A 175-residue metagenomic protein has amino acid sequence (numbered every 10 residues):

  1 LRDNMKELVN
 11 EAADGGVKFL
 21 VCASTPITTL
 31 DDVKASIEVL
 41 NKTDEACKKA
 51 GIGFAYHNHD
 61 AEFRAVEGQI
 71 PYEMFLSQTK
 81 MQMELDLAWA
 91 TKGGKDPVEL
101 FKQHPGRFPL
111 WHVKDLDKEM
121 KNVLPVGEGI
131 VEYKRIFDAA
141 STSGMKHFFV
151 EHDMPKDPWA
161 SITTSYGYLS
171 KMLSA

Functional and structural regions predicted by a protein language model:
L1-A12, G68, G93-K102, Y133-I136: Short, acidic/polar
L1-M83, W159: Active-site acidic/histidine proton-transfer and metal-coordination neighborhood in alpha/beta enzyme cores
V17-F19, P109, K146: Short acidic/polar active-site loop segments enriched in Thr and Asp
A23, K114, E151: Conserved residues at the C-terminal ends of beta-strands
K49-I130: Acidic/histidine-rich catalytic cores of soluble enzymes
E128-F137, S143-V150: H/E-rich (His + Asp/Glu) clusters that bind or coordinate divalent metals
F149-P158: A short, acidic, flexible beta-alpha connecting loop/helix-capping segment that sits on the rim of active
D157-A175: C-terminal helical cap(s) of enzyme catalytic domains, especially alpha/beta-barrels
